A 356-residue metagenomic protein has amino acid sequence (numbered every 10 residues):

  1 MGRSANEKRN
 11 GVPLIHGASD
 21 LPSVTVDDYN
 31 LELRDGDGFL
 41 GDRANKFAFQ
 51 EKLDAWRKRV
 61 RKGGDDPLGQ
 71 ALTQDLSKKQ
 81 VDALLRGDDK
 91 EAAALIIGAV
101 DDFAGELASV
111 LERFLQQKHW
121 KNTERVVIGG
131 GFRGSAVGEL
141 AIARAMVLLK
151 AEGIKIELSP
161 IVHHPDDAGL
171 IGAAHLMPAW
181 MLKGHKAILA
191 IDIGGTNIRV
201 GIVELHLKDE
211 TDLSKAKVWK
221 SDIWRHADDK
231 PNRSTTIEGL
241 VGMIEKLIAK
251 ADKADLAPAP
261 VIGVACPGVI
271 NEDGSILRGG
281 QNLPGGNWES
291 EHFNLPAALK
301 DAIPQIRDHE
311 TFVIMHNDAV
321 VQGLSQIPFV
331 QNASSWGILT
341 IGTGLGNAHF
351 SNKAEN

Functional and structural regions predicted by a protein language model:
G2-D66, A173-A174, P178-V218, G337-A354: Gly/Thr-rich phosphate-binding beta-strand-loop-beta motif of the actin/hexokinase/Hsp70
S23, L33, D37-Q70, N122 (+4 more regions): Gly/Ser/Thr-rich active-site cleft segment
L68-E124, P160-D166, I223-P258: Adenine-nucleotide phosphate-binding core of ATP-dependent small-molecule kinases
K79-E91, E124-V127, F132, V147 (+4 more regions): Long, mid-chain structured domain cores
V100, E106, K118-L148, A265 (+1 more regions): Glycine-rich phosphate-binding loops at beta-strand->alpha-helix junctions
F114-N122, L149-G153, P178-K183, L207-T211 (+3 more regions): Alpha-helix termini
G131-V137, G194-R199, V269, V320-V321 (+1 more regions): Gly/Ser/Thr-rich loops at beta-strand to alpha-helix junctions that form or flank small-molecule/cofactor-binding
G134-S159, H163, D222-V241, P258 (+2 more regions): Glycine-rich phosphate-binding loop and adjoining helix at the ATP-binding site of ATP-dependent phosphoryl-transfer
